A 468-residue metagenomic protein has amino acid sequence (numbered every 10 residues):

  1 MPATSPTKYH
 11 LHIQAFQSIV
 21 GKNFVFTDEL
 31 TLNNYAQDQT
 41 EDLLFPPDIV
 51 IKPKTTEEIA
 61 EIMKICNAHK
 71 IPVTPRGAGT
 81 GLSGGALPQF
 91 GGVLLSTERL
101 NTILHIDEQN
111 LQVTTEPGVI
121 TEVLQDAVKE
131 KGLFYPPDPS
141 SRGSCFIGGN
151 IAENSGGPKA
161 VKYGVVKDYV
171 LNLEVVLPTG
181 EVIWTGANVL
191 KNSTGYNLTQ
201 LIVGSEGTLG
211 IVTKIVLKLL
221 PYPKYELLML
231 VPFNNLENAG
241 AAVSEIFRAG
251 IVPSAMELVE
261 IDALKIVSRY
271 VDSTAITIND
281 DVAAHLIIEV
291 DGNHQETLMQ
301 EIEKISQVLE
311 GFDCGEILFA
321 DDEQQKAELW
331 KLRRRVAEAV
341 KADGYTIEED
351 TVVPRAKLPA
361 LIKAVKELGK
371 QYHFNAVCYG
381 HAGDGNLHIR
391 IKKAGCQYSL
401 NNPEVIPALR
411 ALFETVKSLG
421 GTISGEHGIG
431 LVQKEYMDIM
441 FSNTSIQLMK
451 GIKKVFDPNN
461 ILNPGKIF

Functional and structural regions predicted by a protein language model:
M1-K64, G81-L111, A263-A275, E323-I347 (+1 more regions): N-terminal flexible segment immediately upstream of the FAD-binding catalytic core in FAD-dependent oxidoreductases
K22, K417-I429, P458-L462: Alpha-helix capping/hinge segments and adjacent helical runs
T27-Y35, P221, L230-P232, N238-E404 (+2 more regions): C-terminal substrate-recognition/cap domain of FAD-linked oxidoreductases
C66, G207, D457: Conserved, mostly hydrophobic/aromatic
T102-E257, L462-N463: FAD-binding subdomain of flavoenzyme oxidoreductases
E181, K434-F468: Activity-critical C-terminal alpha-helical subdomain
